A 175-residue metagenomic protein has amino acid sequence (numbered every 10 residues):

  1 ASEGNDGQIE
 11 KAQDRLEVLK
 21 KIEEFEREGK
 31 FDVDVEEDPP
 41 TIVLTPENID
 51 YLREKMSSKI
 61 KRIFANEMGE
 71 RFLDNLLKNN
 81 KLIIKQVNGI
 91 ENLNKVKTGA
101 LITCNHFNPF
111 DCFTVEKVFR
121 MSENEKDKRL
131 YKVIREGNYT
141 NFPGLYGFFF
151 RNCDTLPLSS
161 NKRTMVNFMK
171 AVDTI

Functional and structural regions predicted by a protein language model:
A1-A100, N108, D173-T174: Membrane-interfacial terminal anchoring regions of lipid-handling membrane enzymes
N80-I175: Soluble catalytic domains of membrane acyltransferases
